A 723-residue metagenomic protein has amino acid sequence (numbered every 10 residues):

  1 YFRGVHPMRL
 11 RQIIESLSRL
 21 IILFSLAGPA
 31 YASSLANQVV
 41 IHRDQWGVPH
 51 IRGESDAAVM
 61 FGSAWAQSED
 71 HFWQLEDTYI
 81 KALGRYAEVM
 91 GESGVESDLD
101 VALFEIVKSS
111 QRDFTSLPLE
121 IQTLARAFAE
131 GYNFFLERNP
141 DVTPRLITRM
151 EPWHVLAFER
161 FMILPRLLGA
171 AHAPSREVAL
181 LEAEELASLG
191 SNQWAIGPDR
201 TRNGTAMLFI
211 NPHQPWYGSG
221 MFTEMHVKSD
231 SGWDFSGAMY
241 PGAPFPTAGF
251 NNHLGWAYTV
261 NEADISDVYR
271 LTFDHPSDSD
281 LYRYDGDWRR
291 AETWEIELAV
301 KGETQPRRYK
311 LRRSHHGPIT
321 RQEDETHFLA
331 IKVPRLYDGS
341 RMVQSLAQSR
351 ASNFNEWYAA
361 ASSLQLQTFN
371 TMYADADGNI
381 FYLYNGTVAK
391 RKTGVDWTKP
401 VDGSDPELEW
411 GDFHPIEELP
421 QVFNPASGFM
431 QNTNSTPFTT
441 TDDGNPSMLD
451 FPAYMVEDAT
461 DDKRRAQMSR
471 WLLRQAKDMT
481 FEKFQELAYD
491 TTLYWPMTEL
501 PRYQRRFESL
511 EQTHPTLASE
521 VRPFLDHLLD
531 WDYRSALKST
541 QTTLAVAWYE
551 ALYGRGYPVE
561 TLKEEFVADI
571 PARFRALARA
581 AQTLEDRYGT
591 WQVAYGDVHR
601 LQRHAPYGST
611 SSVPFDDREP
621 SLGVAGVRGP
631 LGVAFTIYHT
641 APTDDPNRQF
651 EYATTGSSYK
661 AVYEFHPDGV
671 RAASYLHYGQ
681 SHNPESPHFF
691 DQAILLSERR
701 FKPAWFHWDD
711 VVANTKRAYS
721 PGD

Functional and structural regions predicted by a protein language model:
Y1-P7: Short, Lys/Arg-enriched N-terminal segments with co-localized hydrophobic residues within the first ~10-30 amino acids
M8-E15, R19: Positively charged n-region of N-terminal signal peptides that target proteins for export
L17-P29: Bacterial N-terminal signal peptides
S33-R505, S509, H514-D723: C-terminal/peripheral segments of proteins
